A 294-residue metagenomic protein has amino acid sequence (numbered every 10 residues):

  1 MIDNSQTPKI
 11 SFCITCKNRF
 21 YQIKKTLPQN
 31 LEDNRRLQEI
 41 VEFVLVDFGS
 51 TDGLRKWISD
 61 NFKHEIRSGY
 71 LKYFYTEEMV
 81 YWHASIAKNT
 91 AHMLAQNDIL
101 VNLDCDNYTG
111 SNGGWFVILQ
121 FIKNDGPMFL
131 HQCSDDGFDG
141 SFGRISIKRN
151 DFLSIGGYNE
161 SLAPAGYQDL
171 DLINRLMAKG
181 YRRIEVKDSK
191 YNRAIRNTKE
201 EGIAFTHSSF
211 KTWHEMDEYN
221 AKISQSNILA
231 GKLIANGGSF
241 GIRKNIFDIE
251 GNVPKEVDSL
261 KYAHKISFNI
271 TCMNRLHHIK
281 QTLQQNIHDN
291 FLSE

Functional and structural regions predicted by a protein language model:
K9-S11, E42, D171: Cell-envelope/extracellular polymer assembly enzymes that use nucleotide-activated donors
R19-N34: Short, well-formed alpha-helical segments that are part of the catalytic scaffolds of diverse glycosyltransferases
E39-G49, F74-E77: Short beta-strand/loop segment that forms part of the nucleotide-sugar
L45-I58, D104-Y108: A conserved acidic beta->alpha catalytic loop
E78-A95: Glycine-rich, basic loop-to-helix element that forms the pyrophosphate-binding segment of sugar-nucleotide handling
L100: Short aromatic/hydrophobic "clamp" motif used to bind/position activated sugar donors
G114-C133: Conserved donor-nucleotide/metal-binding helix-loop-beta segment in metal-dependent transferases, i.e., the alpha-helix
L170, N174-E294: C-terminal catalytic/acceptor-binding lobe
